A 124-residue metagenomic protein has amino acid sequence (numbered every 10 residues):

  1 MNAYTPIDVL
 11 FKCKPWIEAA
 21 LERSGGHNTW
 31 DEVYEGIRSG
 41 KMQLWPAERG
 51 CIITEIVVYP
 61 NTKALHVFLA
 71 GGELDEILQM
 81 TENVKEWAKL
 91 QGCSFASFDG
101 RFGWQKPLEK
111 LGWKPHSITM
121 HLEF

Functional and structural regions predicted by a protein language model:
M1-N28: Short amphipathic alpha-helix that is part of the acyltransferase structural core
L21-M42: Active-site rim helix/loop that mediates acceptor-substrate recognition in acyltransferases
V33-E35, E55-V57, E86: Short, flexible, glycine/charge-rich loop motifs used to bind or transfer phosphoryl groups or to couple energy/partner
R38-D75: Conserved donor-binding loop and adjoining core beta-sheet/short helix segment in diverse acyl/aminoacyl transferases
M42, K110-P115: Short glycine-aromatic motifs
P46-G50, L90-C93, K114-H116: Short glycine/proline-enriched coil/turn segments at helix->beta-strand junctions
T62-L111: Acyl-donor binding region in acyl/amide transferases
K114-F124: Conserved catalytic-core motifs of GNAT/GCN5-like acyltransferases
